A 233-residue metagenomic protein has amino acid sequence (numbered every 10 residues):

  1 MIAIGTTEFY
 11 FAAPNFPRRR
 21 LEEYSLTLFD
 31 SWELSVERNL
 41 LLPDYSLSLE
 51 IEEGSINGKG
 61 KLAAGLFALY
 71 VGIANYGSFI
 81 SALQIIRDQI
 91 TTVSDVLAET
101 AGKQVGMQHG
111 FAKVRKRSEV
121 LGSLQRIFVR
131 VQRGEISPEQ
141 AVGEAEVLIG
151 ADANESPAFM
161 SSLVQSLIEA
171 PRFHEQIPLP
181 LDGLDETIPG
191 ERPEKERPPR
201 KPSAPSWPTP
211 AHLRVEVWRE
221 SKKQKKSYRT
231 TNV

Functional and structural regions predicted by a protein language model:
M1-G60: Membrane-active, amphipathic/fusogenic segments and juxtamembrane/transmembrane anchors that bind or insert into lipid
I2, N57-F67, D182-E196: A broadly tuned preference for mixed-charge, low-complexity surface segments
N15-E22, L121, A153, P157 (+1 more regions): Short, structured coil/loop segments at alpha-helix boundaries
P43-K103: Membrane-inserting effector segments that mediate pore formation, membrane fusion, or transient membrane insertion
L83-N154, S161: Amphipathic, membrane-active segments
R126-V233: Long, helix-rich, hydrophobic modules that act as membrane-proximal anchors or helical bundle/coiled-coil regulators
